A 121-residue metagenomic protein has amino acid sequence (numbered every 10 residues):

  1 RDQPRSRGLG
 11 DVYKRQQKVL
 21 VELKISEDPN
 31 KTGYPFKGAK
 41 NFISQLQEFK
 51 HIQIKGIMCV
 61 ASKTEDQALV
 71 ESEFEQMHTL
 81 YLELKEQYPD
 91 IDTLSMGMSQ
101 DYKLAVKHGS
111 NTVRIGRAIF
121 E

Functional and structural regions predicted by a protein language model:
R1-Y13: Single conserved hydrophobic/aromatic residue that forms the stacking wall/gate of nucleotide- or nucleobase-binding
I25-I119: Active-site loop/helix belt of alpha/beta enzymes
